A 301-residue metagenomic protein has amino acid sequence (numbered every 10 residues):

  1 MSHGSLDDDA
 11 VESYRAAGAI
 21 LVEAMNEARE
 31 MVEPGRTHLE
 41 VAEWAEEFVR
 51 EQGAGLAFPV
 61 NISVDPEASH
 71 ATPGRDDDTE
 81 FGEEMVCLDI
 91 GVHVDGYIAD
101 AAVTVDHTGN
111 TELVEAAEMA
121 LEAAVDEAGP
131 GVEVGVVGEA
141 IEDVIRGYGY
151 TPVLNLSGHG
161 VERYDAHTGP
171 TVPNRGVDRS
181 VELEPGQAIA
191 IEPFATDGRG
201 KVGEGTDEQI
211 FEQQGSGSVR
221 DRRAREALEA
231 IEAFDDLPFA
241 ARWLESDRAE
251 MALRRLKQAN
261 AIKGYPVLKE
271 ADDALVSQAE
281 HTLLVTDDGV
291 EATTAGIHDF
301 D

Functional and structural regions predicted by a protein language model:
M1-D301: Active-site neighborhoods and metal-handling regions in enzymes and metal-associated proteins
